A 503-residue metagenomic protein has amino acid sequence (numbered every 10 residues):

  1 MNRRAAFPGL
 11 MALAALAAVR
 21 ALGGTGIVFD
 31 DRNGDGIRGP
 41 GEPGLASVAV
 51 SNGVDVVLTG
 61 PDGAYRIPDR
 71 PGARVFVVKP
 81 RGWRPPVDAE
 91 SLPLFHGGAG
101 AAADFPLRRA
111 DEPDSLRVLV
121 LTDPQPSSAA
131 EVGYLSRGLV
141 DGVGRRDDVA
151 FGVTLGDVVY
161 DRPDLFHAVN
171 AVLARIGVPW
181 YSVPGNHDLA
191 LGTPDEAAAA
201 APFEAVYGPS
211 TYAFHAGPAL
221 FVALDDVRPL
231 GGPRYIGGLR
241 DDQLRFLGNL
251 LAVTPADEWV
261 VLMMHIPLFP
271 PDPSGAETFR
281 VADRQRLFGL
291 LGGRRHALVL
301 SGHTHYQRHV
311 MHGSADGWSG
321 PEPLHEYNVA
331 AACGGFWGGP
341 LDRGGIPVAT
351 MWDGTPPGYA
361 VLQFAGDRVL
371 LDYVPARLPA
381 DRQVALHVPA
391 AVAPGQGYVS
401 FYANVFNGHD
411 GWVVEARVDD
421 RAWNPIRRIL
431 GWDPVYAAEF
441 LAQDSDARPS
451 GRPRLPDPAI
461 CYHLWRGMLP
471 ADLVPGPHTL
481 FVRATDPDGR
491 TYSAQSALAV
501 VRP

Functional and structural regions predicted by a protein language model:
G24-D30, G63, F105: A short, amphipathic beta-strand motif
R32, R81, P93-H167, R502-P503: N-terminal active-site segment of His-dependent metallophosphoesterases
G36-R38, S51-P68: Short, acidic Ser/Thr/Gly-rich low-complexity loop/linker segments typical of extracellular and cell-surface proteins
N52, A73-F95: A short, solvent-exposed loop/turn motif at the edges and junctions of modular extracellular/periplasmic domains
T59-P71, F105, H463-G467: Glycine-centered loop-to-beta-strand initiation motif
R81-R84, L94, P163-A256, G275-L300 (+1 more regions): Extended active-site neighborhood of metal-dependent phosphoesterases/phosphodiesterases
V178, D433-M468: Aromatic sugar-binding surface patches on proteins that engage polysaccharides or sugar-phosphate polymers
G317-N407, V414, M468-P470, T479-Q495: Binuclear metal-dependent phosphoesterase catalytic core
